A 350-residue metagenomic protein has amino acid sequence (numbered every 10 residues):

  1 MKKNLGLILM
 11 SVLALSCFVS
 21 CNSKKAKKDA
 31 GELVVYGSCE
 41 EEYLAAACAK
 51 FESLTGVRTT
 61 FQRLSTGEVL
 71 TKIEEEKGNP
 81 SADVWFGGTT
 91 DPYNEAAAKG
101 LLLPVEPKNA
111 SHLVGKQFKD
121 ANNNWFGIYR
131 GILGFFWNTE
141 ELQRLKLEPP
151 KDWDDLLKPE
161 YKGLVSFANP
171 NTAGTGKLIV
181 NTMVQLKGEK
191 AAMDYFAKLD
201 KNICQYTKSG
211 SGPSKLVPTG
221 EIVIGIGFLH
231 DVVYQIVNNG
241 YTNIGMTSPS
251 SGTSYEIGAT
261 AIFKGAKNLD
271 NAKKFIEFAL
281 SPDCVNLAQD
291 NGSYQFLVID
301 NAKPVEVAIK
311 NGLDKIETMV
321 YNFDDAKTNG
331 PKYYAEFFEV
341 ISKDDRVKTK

Functional and structural regions predicted by a protein language model:
C17-S20: C-terminal motif of bacterial Sec signal peptides marking the signal peptidase cleavage site
K24-E95: Early extracytoplasmic/lumenal segment of secretory-pathway proteins
G37-A45, P80-E221: Extracytoplasmic ligand-binding site segments that recognize negatively charged/polar headgroups
T59-S65, F86-G87, I203-S209, M246-S248: Short beta-strand-to-loop elements that line the ligand-binding cleft of bilobed periplasmic-binding protein-like
D91-E95, P218, I224-N243: A ligand-binding cleft/hinge motif common to bilobed small-molecule-binding domains
G131, Y195-D200, Y206, L229 (+1 more regions): Periplasmic-binding protein-like
G258, F263-V320: Mature extracytoplasmic/periplasmic domains
T318-K350: Conserved C-terminal helix/tail region of periplasmic/extracytoplasmic solute-binding proteins
